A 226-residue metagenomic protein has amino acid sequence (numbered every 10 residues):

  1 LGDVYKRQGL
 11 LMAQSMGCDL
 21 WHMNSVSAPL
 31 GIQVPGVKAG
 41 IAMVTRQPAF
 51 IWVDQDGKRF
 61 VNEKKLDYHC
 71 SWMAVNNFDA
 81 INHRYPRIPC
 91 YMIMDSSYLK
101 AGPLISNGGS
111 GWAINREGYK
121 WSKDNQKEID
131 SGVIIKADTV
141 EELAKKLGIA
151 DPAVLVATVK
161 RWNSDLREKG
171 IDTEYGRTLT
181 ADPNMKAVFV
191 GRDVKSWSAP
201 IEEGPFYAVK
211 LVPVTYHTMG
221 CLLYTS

Functional and structural regions predicted by a protein language model:
L1-Q8, Y224-T225: Conserved small/polar residues in nucleotide/adenosyl-binding loops
V4, I134-A137, V154-A157: Hydrophobic transmembrane signal anchors and adjacent membrane-proximal interface regions, especially in viral
R7-L11, A153: Short alpha-helical basic/polar micro-motif
L10, M16-I149: An anion/pyrophosphate-binding glycine-rich loop and adjacent beta-alpha core in soluble alpha-beta enzymes
V154-S226: A glycine-rich dinucleotide-binding beta-alpha-beta segment and adjacent secondary-structure elements that constitute
